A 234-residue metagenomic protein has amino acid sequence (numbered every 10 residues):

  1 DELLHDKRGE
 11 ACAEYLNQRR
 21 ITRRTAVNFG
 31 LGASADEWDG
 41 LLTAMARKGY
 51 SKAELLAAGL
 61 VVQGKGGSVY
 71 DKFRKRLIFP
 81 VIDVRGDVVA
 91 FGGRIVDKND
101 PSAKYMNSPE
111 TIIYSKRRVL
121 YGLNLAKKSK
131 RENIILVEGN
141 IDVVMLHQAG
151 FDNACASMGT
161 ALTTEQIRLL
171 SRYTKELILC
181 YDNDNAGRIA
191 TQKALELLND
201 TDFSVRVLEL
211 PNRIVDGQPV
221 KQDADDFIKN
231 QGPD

Functional and structural regions predicted by a protein language model:
D1-R8: Conserved active-site segments centered on acidic
R8, G67, K98-P101, P211-Q222: Intrinsically disordered, low-complexity coil segments
E14, E37-Y173, L177, A190-T191: Phosphate-handling DNA/RNA-contact segment within nucleic-acid enzymes
A26-V27, A33: Terminal amphipathic helices with adjacent charged low-complexity linkers/tails
L162-D234: Conserved phosphate-handling catalytic cores of large alpha/beta enzymes
